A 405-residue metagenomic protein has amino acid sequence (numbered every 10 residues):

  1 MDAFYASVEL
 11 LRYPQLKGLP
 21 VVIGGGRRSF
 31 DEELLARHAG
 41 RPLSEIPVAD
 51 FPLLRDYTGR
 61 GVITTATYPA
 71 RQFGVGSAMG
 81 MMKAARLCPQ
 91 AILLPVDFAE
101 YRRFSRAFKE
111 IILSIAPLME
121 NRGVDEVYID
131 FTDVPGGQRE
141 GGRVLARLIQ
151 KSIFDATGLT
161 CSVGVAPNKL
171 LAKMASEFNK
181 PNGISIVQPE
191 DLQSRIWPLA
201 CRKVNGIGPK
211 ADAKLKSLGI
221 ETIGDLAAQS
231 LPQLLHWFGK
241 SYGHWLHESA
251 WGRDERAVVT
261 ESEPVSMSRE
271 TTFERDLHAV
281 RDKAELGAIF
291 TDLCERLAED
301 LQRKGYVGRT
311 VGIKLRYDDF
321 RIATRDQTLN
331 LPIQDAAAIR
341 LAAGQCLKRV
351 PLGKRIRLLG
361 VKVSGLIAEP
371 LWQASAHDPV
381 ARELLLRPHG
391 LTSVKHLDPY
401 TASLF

Functional and structural regions predicted by a protein language model:
M1-V124, Y128: Residues that scaffold, gate, or flank divalent-cation-dependent active/transport sites
V8-L10, E32-L43, L171-N179, S217 (+2 more regions): Short acidic, glycine/serine/threonine-rich loops at helix termini
M119, N179-S185, I220-I223, H244: A short alpha->loop->secondary-structure connector
R122-E126, A166-K169, Y306-T310, I356-L358: Short Gly/Ser/Thr- and Asp/Glu-enriched loop/turn motifs at secondary-structure junctions
V127-D133, T324-Q327: Short, hydrophobic beta-strand segments
G141-A200: Long, highly charged, low-complexity intrinsically disordered interaction regions that mediate electrostatic DNA/RNA
I196, K203, A211-L358, V363-G390 (+2 more regions): DNA-contacting surface of Y-family translesion DNA polymerases
